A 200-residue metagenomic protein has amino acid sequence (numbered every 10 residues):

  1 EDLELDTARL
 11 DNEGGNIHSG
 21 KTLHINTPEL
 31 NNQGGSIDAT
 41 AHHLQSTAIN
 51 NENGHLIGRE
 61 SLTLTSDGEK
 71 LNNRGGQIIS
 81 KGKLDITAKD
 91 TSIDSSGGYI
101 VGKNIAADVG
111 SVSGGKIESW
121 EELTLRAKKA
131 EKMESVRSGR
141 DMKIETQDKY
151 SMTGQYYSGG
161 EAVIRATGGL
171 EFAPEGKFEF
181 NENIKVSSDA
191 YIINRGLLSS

Functional and structural regions predicted by a protein language model:
E1-A8, K21-P28, A41-A48, E60-D67 (+8 more regions): Well-ordered beta-strand segments characteristic of repetitive beta-sheet solenoids
D11-H18, N31-D38, N50-I57, N72-I79 (+6 more regions): Short, T/G/N/S-enriched strand-turn elements that build extracellular solenoid repeat scaffolds
